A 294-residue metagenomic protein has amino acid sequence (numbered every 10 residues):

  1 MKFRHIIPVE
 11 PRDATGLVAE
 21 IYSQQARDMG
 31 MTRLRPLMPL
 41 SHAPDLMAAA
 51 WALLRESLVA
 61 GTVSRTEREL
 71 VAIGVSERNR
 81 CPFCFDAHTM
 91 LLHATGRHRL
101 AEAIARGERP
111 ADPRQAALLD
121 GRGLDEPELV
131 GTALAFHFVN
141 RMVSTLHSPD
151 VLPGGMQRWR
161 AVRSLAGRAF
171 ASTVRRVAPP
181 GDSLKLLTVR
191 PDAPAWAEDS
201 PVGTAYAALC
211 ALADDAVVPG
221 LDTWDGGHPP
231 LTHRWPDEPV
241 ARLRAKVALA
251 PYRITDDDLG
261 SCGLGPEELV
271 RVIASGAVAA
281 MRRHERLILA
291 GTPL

Functional and structural regions predicted by a protein language model:
M1-L294: Hydrophobic alpha-helical segments
